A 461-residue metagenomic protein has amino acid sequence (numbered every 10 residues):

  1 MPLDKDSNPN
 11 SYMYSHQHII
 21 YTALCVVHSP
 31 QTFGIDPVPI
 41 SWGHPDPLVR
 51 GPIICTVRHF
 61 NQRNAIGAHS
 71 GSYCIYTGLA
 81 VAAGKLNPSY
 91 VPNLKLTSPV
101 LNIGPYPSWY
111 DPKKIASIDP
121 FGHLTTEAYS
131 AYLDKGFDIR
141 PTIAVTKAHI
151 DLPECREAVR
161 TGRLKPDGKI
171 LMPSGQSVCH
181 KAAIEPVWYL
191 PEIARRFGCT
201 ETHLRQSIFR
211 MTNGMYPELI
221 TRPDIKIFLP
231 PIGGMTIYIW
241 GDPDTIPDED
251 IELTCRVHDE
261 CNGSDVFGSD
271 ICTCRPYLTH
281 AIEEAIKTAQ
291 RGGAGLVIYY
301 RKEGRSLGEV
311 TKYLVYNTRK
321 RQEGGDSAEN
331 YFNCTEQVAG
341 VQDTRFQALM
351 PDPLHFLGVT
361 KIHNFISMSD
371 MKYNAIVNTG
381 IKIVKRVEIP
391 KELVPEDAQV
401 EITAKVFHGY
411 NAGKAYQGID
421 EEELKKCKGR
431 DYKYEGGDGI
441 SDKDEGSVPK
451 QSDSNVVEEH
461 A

Functional and structural regions predicted by a protein language model:
M1-A461: Catalytic domains of riboflavin
